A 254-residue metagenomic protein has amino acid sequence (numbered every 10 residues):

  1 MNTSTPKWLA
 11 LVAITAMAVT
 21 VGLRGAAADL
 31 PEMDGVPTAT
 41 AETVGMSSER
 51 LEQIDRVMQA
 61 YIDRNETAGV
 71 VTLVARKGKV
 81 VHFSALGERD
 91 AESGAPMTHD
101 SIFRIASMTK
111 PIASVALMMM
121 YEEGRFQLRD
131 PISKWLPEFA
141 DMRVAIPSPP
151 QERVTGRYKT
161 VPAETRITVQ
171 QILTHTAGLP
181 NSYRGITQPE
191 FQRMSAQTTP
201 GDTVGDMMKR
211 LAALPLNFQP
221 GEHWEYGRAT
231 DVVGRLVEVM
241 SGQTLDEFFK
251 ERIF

Functional and structural regions predicted by a protein language model:
N2-V12: Bacterial N-terminal signal peptides that target proteins for export
A10-T20: Bacterial N-terminal signal peptides
A27-L51: N-terminal pre-domain segments of enzymes
G35-P37, Q59, E88-E225: Active-site-proximal loop and beta-strand segments within enzyme catalytic domains
E42-R76: Beta-lactamase-like hydrolase cores
S84-L86: Short hydrophobic alpha-helix segments
M118-E123, D231-V239: Short glycine/serine- and small hydrophobic-enriched flexible loop segments
